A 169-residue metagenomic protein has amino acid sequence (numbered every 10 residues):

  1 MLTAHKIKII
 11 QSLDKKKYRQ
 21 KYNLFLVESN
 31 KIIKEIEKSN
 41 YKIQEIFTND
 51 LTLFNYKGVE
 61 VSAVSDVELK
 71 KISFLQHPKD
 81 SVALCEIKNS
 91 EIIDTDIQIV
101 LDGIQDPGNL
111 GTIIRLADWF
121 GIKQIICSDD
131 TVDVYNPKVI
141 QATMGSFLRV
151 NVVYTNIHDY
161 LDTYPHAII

Functional and structural regions predicted by a protein language model:
M1-D50, T131-V132: Boundary-proximal intrinsically disordered activation/regulatory segments immediately upstream of a helical core
K21-L24, K42-E45, V59, K123-I125 (+1 more regions): Short active-site oxyanion
L26, A63-V64, C127: General beta-strand structural signal in soluble alpha/beta enzymes
K38, D94-I169: RNA substrate-binding interface of SAM-dependent RNA methyltransferases
D50-D94, P137-I169: S-adenosyl-L-methionine/SAH cofactor-binding core of RNA-modifying enzymes
